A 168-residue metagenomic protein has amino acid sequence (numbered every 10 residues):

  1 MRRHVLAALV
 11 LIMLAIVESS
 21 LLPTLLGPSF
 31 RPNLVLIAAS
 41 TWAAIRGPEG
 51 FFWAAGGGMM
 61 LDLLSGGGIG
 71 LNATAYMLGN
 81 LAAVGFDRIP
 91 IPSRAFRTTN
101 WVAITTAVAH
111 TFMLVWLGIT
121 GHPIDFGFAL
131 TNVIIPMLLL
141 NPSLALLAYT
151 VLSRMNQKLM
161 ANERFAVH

Functional and structural regions predicted by a protein language model:
M1-H168: Terminal, non-globular segments
